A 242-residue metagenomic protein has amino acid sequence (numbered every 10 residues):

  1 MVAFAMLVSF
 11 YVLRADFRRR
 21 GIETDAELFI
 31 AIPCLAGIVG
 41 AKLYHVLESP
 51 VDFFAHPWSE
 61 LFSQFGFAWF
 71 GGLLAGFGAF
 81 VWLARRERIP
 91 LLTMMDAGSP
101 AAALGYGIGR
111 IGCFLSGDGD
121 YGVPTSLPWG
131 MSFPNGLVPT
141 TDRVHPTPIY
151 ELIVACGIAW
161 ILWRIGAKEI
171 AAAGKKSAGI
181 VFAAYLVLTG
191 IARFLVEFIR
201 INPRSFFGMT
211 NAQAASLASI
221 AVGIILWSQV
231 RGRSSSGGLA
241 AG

Functional and structural regions predicted by a protein language model:
M1-G242: A feature for loop-to-transmembrane-helix boundaries and adjacent hydrophobic helices in multi-pass integral membrane
